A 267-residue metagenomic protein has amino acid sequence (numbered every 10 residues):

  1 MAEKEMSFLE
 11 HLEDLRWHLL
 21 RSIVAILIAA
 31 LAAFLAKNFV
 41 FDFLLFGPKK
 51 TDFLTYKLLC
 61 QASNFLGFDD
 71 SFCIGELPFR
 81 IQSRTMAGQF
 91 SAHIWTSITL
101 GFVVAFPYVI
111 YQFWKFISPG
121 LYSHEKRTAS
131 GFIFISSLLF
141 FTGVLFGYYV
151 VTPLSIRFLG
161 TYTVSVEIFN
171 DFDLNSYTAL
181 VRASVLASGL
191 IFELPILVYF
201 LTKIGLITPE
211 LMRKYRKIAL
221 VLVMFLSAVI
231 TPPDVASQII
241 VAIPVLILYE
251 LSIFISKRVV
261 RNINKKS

Functional and structural regions predicted by a protein language model:
M1-S267: Membrane topogenic/interface segments and analogous intrinsically disordered interaction regions
